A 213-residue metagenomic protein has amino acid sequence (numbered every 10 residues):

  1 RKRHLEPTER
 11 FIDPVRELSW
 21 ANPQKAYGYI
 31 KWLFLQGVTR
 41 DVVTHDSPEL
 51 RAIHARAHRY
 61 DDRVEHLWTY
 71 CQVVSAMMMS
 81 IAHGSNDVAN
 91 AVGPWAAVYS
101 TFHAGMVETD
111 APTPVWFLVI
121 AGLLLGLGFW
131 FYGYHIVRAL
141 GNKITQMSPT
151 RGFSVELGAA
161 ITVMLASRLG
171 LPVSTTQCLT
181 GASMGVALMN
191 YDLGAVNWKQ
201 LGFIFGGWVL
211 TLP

Functional and structural regions predicted by a protein language model:
R1-P213: Alpha-helical transmembrane segments and immediately membrane-proximal extracytoplasmic
